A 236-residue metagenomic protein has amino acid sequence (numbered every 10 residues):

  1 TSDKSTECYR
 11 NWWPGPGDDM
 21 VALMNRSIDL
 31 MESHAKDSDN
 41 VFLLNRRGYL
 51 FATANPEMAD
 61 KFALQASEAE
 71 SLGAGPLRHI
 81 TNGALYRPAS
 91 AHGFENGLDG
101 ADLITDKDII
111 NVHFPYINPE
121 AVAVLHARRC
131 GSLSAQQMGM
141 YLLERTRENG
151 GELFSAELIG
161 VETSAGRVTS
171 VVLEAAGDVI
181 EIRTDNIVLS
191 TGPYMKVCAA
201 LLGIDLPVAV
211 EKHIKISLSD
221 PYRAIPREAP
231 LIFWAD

Functional and structural regions predicted by a protein language model:
T1-S2: Glycine-rich FAD pyrophosphate-binding loop
T6, S27-I28, T146, M195: Short amphipathic alpha-helical/adjacent loop interface patches that line ligand and macromolecule-binding sites
E7-I109, H113: Dinucleotide-binding Rossmann-like beta1-alpha1 core, especially the glycine-rich loop that anchors the ADP
R10, M20-A22, R26, V161-D236: Flavin-dependent oxidoreductases
L30, L64, Y141, E148 (+2 more regions): Alpha-helical scaffold segments in soluble metabolic enzymes
Y49, V122-V124, E211-K215: Short hydrophobic/aromatic beta-strand or adjacent loop that forms the aromatic wall/cage of a ligand/substrate-binding
N118-E120, V124-N186, S190, Y194: Helical element adjacent to the flavin cofactor pocket in flavoenzyme catalytic cores
